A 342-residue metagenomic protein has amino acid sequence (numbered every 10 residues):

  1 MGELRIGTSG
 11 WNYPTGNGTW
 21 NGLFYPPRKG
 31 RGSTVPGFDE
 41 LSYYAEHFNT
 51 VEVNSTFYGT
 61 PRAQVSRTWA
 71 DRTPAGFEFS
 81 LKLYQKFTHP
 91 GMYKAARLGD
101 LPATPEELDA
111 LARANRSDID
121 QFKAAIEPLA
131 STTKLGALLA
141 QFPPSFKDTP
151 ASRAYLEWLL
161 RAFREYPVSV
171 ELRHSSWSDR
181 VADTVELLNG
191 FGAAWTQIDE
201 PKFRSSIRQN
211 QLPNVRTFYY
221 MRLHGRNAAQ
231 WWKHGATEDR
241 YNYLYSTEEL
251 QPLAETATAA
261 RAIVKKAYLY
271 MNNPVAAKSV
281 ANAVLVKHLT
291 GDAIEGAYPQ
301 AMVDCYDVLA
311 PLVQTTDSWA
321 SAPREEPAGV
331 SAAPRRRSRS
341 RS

Functional and structural regions predicted by a protein language model:
M1-S342: Residues lining hydrophobic/aromatic ligand-binding pockets adjacent to catalytic sites
